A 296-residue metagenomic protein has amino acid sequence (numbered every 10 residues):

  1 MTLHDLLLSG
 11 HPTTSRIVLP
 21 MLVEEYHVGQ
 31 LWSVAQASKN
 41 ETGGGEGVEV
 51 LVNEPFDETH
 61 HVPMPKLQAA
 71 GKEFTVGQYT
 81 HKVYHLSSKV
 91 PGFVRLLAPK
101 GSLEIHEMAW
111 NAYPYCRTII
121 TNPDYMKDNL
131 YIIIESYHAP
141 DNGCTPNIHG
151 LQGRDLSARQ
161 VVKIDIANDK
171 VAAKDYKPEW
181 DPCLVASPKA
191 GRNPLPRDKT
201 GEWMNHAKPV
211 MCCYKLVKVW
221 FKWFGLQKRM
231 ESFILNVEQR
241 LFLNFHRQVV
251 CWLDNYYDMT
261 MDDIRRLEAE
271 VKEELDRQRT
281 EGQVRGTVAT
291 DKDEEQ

Functional and structural regions predicted by a protein language model:
T2-Q296: Eukaryotic helix-grip
